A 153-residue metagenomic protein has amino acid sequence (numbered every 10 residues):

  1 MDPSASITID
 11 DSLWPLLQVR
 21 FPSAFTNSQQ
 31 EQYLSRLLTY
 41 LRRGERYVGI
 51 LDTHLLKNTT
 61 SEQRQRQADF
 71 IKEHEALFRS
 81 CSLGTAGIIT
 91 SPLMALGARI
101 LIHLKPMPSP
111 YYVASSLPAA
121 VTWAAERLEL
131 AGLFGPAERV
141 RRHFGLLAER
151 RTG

Functional and structural regions predicted by a protein language model:
D2-G153: Amphipathic, Lys/Arg-enriched alpha-helical "gate/interface" segment within cytosolic domains that mediates
